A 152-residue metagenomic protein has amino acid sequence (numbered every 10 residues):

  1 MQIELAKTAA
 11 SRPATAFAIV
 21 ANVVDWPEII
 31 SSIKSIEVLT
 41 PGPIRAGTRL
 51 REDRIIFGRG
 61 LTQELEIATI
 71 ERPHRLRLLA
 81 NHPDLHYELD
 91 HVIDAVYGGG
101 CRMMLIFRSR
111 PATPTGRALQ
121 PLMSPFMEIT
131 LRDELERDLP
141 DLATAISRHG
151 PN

Functional and structural regions predicted by a protein language model:
M1-R45, D141, S147, N152: Hydrophobic ligand-binding cavity/cleft-lining segments
T8, A68-T69, D94-A95: Well-ordered beta-strand positions
S11, G58, S109-T113: Beta-strand elements of well-folded, non-transmembrane domains
T15, V38-L39, E64-L65, I106 (+1 more regions): Short, flexible segments with low predicted structural confidence
V38-E88, G100-R102, R137-N152: Glycine-rich portal/gate segments that line the openings of hydrophobic small-molecule binding cavities
L79-D133, R137, L142: Beta-strand/loop substructures that line and gate deep hydrophobic ligand-binding cavities in soluble
